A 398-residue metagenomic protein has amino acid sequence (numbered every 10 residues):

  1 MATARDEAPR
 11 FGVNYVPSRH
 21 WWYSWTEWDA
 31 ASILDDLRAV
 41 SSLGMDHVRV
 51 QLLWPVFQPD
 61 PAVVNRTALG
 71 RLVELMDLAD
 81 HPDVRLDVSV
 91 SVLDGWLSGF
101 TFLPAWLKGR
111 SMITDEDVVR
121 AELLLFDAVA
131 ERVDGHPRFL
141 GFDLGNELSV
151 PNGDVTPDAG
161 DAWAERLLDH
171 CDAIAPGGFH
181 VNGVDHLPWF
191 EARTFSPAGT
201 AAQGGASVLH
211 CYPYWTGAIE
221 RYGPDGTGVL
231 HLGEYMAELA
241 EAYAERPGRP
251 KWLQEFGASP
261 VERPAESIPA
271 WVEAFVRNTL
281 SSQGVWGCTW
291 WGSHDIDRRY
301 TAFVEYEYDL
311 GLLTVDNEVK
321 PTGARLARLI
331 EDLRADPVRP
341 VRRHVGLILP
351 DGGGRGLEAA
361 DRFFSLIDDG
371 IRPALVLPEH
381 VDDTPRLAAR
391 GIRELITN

Functional and structural regions predicted by a protein language model:
A2-G204, R246, C288: Active-site mouth of glycoside hydrolases
S24, P104, E122, N278 (+1 more regions): Aromatic-rich peripheral "rim/lid" segments of glycoside hydrolase catalytic domains that contact and position glycan
T26, P61-V64, N152-D158, A218-V229 (+1 more regions): Short, flexible/disordered intra-domain loops and linkers
L53, E147, C211-Y212, S293: Flexible loop residues that form catalytic and substrate-binding hotspots at small-molecule/glycan-binding clefts
V64-V73, L232-Y235, S267-A274: Charged helix-capping and loop-helix junction motifs
G109-R120, D225-Y235, G311-D316: A short acidic, glycine-rich active-site loop that binds or catalyzes chemistry on phosphate/adenosine moieties
D158, R166, G177-V261, W286: Glycoside hydrolase catalytic-domain groove-lining segments
V261, E266-S282: Surface-exposed substrate-engagement region within the catalytic domains of secreted or surface-exposed extracellular
